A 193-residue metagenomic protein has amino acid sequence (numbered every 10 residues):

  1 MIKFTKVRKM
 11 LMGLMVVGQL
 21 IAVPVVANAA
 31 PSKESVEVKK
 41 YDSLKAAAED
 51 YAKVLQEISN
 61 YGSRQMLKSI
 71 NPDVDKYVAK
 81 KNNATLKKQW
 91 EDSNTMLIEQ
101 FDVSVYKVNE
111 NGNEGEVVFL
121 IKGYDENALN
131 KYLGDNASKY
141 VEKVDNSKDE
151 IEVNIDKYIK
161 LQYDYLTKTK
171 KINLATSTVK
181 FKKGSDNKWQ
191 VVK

Functional and structural regions predicted by a protein language model:
M1-A30: Sec-dependent N-terminal signal peptides of Gram-positive bacterial secreted proteins and lipoproteins
A30-S104: Core segments of small alpha/beta cavity-forming domains
Y51, V103-V105, V117-F119, V179-F181 (+1 more regions): Hydrophobic beta-strand residues in large extracellular and virion-surface proteins
S59-G62, Y124, N187-W189: Primarily extracytoplasmic ectodomains and periplasmic/lumenal surface modules that are beta-strand-rich
L86-Y158: Surface-exposed, charged secondary-structure patches
L97-D102, Y163, N173-A175: Residues that act as N-cap/strand-start positions at coil-to-secondary-structure junctions
S138-V153, T167-K193: Short beta-strand edge/turn micro-motifs at domain boundaries
I159-T169: A short acidic, glycine-rich active-site loop that binds or catalyzes chemistry on phosphate/adenosine moieties
